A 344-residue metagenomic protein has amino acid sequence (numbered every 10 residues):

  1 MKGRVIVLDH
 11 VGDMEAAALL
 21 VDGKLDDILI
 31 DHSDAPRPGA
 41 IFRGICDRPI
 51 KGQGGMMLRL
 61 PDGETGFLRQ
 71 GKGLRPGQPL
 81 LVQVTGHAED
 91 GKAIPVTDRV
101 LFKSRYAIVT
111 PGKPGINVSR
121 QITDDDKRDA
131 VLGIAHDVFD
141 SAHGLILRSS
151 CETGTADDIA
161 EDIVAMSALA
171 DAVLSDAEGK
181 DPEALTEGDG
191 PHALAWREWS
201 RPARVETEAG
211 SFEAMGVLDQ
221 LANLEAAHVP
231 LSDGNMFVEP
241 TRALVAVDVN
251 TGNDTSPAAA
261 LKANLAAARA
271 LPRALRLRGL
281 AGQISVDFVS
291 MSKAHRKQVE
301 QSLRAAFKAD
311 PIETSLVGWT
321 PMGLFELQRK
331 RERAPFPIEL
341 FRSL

Functional and structural regions predicted by a protein language model:
M1-A35, A40, E89, T97-A142 (+1 more regions): Extended, charged alpha/beta regions that create polyanion-binding interfaces
G3, G63-E64, P76-L80, K103-Y106 (+6 more regions): Short glycine-/polar-rich loops that comprise or flank the Walker A/P-loop and associated switch/sensor motifs
R4-V21, D26-L29, A35-H87, A93: S1/OB-fold single-stranded RNA-binding interface
P36, A40, L68-R75, G91-V96 (+5 more regions): Ordered, soluble secondary-structure elements with a strong preference for glycine-centered loop motifs and nearby
G54-M56, A88-D90, I94-V96, V100-V109 (+2 more regions): Conserved glycine-centered short motifs in functionally critical loops
Q70, S149, F288: Short glycine-centered, acidic/aromatic-flanked micro-motifs in structured strand/loop junctions that mark active-site
L80, K180-E183, E198-E208, N253-A258 (+2 more regions): Long C-terminal interaction/binding lobes of large macromolecular proteins
